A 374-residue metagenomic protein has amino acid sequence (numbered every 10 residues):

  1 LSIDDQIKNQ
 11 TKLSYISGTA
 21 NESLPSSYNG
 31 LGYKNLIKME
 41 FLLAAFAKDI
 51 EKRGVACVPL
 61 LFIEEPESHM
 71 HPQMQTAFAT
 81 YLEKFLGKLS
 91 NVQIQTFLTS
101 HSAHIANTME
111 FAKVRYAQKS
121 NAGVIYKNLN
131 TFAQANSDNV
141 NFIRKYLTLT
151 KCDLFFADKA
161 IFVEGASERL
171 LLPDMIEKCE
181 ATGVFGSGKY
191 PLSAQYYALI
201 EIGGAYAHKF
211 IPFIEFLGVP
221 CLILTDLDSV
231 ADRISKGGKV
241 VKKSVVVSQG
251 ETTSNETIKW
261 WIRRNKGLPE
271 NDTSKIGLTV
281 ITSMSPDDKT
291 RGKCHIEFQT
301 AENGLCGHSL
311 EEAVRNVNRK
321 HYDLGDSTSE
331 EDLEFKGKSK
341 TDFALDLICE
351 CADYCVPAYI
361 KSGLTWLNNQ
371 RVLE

Functional and structural regions predicted by a protein language model:
L1, Y126-K127, I296: Generic structural motif
L1-I16: Amphipathic heptad-repeat alpha-helical coiled-coil/stalk segments that mediate oligomerization, filament/stalk
S2-Q6, S27-N29, A106, K151-L154 (+1 more regions): Replace "in large, NTP-powered and nucleic-acid-processing enzymes" with "in large, NTP-powered factors and other
D5-I7, A20, S120, T290: Short flexible coil/turn linkers enriched for glycine and charged/polar residues that connect secondary-structure
N9, M109-F111, S235: Short acidic, glycine/serine/threonine-rich loops at helix termini
Q10, V58, D158: Conserved catalytic motifs of the protein kinase core domain
L13-T150, T365-L373: Switch/communication elements of ASCE P-loop NTPase nucleotide-binding domains
L147-F162, A166-E374: Acidic, Mg2+-coordinating catalytic modules of nucleic-acid enzymes
